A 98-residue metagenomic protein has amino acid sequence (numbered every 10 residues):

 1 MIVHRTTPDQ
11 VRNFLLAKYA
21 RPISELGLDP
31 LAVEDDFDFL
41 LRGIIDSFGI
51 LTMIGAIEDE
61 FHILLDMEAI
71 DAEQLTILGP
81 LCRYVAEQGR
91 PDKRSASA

Functional and structural regions predicted by a protein language model:
M1-L31, A86-A98: Thiotemplate assembly-line natural product biosynthesis machinery
T7, V11, G49, I77: Conserved acidic
A20, E25, L31-A32, F37 (+3 more regions): Short, functionally important structural connectors and interaction interfaces within domains
V33-D46, E68-I77: Glycine-rich loop motifs involved in handling phospho/adenylate chemistry
G49-Q74, A96-A98: Phosphopantetheinylated carrier protein domains
T76-E87: Short, cationic-aromatic polyanion-contact patches
